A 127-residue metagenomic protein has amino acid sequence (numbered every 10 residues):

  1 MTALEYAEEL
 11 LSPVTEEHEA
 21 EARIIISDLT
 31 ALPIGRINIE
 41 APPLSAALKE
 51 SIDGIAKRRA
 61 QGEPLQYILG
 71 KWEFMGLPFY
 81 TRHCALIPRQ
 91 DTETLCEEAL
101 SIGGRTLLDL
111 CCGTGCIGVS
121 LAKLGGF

Functional and structural regions predicted by a protein language model:
M1-L69: N-terminal auxiliary segments of SAM/dcSAM-dependent transferases
D53-F127: SAM-dependent Rossmann-like transferase core, predominantly class I methyltransferases with a strong bias toward
